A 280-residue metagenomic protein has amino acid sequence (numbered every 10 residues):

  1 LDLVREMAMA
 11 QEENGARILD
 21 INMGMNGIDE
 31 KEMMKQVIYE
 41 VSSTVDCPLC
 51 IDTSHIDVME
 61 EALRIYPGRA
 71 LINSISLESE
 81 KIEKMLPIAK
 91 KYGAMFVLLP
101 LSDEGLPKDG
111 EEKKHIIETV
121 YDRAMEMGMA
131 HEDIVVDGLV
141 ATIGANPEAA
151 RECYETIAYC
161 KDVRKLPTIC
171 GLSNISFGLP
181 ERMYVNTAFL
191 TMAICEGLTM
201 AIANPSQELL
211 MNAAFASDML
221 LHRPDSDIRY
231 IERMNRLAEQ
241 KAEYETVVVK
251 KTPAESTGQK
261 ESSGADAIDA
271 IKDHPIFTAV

Functional and structural regions predicted by a protein language model:
L1-G24, M34, E40-S43, M59-E132 (+2 more regions): ATP-dependent carboxylate/acyl-activation modules
G27: Residue-level signal for the "D+5" position in two-component response regulator receiver
P48-L49: Metallocofactor- and cofactor-centric catalytic cores in central/energy metabolism, strongly enriched
D52: Walker A/P-loop NTP-binding active-site region of P-loop NTPases, recognizing the glycine-rich GxxxxGKT/S
H55: A generic "binding-loop/recognition-motif" signal
